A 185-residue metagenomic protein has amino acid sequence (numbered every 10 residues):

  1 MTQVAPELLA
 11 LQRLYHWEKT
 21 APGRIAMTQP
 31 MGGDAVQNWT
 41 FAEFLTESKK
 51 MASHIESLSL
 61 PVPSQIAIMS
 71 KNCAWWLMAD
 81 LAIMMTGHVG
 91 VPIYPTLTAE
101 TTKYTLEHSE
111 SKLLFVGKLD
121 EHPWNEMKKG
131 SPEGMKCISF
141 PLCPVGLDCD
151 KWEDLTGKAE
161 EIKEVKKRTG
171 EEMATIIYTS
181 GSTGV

Functional and structural regions predicted by a protein language model:
V4-T28, T46: A short N-terminal helical cap/helix-turn-helix that marks the beginning of AMP-binding/adenylate-forming
P22-I25, A159-Y178, V185: Conserved pre-ATP/AMP-binding loop-to-beta segment of ANL
G23-C73, L77, L81, T98-K103 (+1 more regions): Conserved AMP-binding/adenylate-forming core of the ANL superfamily
K49-S53, L119, G184: Solvent-exposed alpha-helix faces
H54-L58, H108, K158, I162: ABC ATPase NBD switch/coupling site
L58, M85-D154: Structural core segment of the AMP-binding/adenylate-forming
S64, M135, E171-E172: Surface-exposed loop/turn positions
I66, I83, L114, M173 (+1 more regions): Conserved S/T- and glycine-rich ATP-binding loop of Class I adenylate-forming
